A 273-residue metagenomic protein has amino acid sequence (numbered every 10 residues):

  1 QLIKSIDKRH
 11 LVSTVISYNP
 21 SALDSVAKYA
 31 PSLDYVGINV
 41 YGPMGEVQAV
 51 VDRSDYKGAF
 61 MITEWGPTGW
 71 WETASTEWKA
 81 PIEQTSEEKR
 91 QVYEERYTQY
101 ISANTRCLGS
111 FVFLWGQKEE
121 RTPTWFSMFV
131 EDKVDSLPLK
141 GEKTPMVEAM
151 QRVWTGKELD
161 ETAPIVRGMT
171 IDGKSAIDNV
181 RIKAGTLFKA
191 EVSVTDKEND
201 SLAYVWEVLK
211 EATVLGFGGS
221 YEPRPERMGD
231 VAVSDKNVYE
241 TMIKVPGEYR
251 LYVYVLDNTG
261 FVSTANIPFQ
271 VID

Functional and structural regions predicted by a protein language model:
Q1-N39, M44-G45, V50-K57: Active-site neighborhood of glycoside hydrolase catalytic domains
V51-G219: Substrate-binding clefts and catalytic carboxylate motifs of secreted carbohydrate-active enzymes
A184, V245-P246: Surface-exposed loops/turns
K210-E240: Surface-exposed, flexible coil segments in extracellular/virion-facing regions
G247-L251: Exposed beta-strand face motif in extracellular beta-rich ectodomains
F261-I267: Extracellular and select intracellular beta-sandwich modules with Ser/Thr-enriched, small-residue motifs on
P268-D273: Short beta-strand edge segments in extracellular beta-sheet folds
